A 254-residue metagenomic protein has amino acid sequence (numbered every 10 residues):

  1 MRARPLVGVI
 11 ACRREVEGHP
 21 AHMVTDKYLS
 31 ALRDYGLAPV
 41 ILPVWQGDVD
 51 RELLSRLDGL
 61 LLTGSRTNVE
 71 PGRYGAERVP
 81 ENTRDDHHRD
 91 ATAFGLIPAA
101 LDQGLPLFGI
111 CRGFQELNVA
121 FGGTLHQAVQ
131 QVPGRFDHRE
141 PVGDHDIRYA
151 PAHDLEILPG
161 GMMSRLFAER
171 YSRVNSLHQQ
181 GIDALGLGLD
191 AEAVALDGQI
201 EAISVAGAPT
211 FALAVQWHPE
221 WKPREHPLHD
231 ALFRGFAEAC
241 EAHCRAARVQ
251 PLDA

Functional and structural regions predicted by a protein language model:
M1-F108, V119-H126, Q130-F167, Y171 (+4 more regions): N-terminal beta1-alpha1 cap of cysteine-dependent amidohydrolase-like domains
G109, F114: Glycine-rich beta-to-alpha active-site loop
L213-Q216: Active-site-proximal beta-strand elements of phosphoester/diester hydrolases
